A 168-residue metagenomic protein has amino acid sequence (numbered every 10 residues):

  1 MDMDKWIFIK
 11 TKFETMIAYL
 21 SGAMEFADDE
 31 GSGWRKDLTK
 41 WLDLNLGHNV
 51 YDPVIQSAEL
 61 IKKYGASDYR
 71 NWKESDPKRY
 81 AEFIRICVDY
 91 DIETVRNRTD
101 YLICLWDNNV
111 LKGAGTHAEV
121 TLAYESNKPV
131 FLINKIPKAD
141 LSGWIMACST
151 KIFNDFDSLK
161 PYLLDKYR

Functional and structural regions predicted by a protein language model:
D2-R168: Conserved catalytic or regulatory cores that recognize and/or transform ribose-phosphate-containing ligands
